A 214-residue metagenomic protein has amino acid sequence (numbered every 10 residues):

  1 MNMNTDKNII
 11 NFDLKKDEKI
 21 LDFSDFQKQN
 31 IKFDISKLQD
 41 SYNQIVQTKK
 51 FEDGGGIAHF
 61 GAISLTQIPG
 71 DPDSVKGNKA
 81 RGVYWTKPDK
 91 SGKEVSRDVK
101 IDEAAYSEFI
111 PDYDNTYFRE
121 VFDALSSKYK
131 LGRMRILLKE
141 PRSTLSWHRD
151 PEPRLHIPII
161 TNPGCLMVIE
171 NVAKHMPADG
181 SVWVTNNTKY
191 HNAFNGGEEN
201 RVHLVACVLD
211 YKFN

Functional and structural regions predicted by a protein language model:
M1-W147, N162, H175: Fe(II)/2-oxoglutarate oxygenase catalytic core
K130, P151, E198-N200: A short, structural micro-pattern
R133, P153-L155: Short glycine-rich loop/turn motifs
P141-S143, E152, N162-G164, T188-H191 (+1 more regions): Short, solvent-exposed loop/turn segments at secondary-structure junctions
L145-H148, C165-M167, M176, T185-G197: Short beta-strand His + acidic residue motifs that chelate non-heme Fe in jelly-roll/DSBH and cupin folds
R149, I159, I169-N171, N195 (+1 more regions): Residue-level recognition of conserved beta-strand positions in structured domain cores
L155-P158, V182-V184, E198-N214: A short hydrophobic beta-strand segment most commonly corresponding to one strand of the jelly-roll/cupin
P158-A178: A short beta-strand-loop-beta hairpin characteristic of the jelly-roll/cupin
